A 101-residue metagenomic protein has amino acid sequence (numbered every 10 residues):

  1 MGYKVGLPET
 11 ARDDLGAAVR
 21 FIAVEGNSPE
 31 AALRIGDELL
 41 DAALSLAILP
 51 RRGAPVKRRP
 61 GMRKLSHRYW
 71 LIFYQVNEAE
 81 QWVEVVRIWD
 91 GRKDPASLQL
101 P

Functional and structural regions predicted by a protein language model:
M1-G36: Arg/Lys-rich, positively charged N-terminal/basic patches that mediate binding to nucleic acids
G2-G6, A54-K57, K93-P101: Short, charged, intrinsically disordered terminal tails
R34, R51, W89: Short glycine/serine/threonine-biased micro-segments
A43-I48: Short proline/glycine- and basic residue-enriched helix-capping loop/turn segments at helix->loop/beta transitions
L49-W82: Basic/aromatic recognition patch in beta-strand/loop cores that engages polyanionic ligands
W70-L71, Q75-P101: Enriched for short, Lys/Arg-rich terminal
